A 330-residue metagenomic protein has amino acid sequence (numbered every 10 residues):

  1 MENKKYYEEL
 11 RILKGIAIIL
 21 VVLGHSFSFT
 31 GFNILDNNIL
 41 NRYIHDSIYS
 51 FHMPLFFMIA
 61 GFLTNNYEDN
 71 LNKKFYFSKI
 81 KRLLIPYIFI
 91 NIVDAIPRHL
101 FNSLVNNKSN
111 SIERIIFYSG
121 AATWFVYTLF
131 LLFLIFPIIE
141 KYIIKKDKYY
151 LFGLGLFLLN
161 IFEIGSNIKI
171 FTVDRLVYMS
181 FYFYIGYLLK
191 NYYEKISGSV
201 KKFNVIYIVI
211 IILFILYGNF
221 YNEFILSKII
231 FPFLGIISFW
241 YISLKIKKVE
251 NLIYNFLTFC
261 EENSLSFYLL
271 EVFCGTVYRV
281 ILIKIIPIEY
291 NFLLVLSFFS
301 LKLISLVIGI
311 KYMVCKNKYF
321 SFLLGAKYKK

Functional and structural regions predicted by a protein language model:
M1-K330: Alpha-helical transmembrane segments and their immediate juxtamembrane cytosolic regions
